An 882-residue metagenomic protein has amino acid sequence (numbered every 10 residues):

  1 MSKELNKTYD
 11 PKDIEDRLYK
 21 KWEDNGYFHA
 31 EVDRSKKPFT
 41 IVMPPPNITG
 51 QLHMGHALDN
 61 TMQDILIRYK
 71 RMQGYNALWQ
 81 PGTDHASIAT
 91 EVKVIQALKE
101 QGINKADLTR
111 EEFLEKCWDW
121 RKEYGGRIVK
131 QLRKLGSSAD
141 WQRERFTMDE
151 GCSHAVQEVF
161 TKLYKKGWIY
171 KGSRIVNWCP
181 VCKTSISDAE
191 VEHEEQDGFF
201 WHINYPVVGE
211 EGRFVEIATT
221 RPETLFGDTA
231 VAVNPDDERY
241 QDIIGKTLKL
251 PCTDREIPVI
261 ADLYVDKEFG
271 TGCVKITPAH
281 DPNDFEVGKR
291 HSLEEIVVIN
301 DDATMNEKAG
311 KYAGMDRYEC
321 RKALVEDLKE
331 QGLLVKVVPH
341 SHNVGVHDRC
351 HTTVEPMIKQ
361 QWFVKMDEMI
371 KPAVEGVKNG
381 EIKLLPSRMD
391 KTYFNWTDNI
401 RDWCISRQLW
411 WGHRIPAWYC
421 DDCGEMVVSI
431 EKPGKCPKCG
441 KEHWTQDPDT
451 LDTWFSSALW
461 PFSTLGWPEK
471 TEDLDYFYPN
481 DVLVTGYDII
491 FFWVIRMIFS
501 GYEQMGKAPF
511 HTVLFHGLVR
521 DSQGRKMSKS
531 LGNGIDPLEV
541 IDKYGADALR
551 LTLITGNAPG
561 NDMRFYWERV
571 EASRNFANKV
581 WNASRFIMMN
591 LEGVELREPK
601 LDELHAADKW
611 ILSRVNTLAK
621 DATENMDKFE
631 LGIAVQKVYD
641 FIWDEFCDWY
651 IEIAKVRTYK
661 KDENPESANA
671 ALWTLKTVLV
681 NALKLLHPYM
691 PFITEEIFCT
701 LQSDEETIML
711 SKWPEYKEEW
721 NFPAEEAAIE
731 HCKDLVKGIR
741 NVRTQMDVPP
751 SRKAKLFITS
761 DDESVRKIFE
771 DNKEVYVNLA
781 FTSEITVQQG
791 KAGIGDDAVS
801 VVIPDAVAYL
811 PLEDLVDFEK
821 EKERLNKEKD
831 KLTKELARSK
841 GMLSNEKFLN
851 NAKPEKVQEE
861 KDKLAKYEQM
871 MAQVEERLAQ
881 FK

Functional and structural regions predicted by a protein language model:
M1-M54, A77, V335, D348 (+1 more regions): Non-catalytic terminal extensions that flank enzyme cores
K3, R17, K21-N25, I95-F214 (+9 more regions): Residue patterns forming the tRNA-binding/recognition surfaces of aminoacyl-tRNA synthetases and related DALR
E31-V94, T147, V156, I217-T219 (+6 more regions): N-terminal catalytic cores of NTP/NDP-binding nucleotidyl/phosphoryl-transfer enzymes
R34-K36, P44-P45, Q80-E91, E144-C152 (+3 more regions): Short, solvent-exposed turn/loop segments enriched in Gly/Ser/Thr/Pro and often Arg
H56, N283-V287, R496-Q504, V638: Alpha-helical support elements that line or immediately flank enzyme active sites and cofactor-binding pockets
A57-I65, V215-P251, V274-D281, H291-V298 (+3 more regions): Extended active-site and interfacial segments that coordinate phosphate-rich ligands in large catalytic machineries
R68-N76, A97-R110, K130, K134-A139 (+17 more regions): Secondary-structure transition/capping motifs at alpha-helix termini and the adjoining loop/turn into the next element
H202, N395-F455, L459, E503-A546 (+2 more regions): Feature 926 captures the class I aminoacyl-tRNA synthetase adenylation module centered on the KMSKS loop
